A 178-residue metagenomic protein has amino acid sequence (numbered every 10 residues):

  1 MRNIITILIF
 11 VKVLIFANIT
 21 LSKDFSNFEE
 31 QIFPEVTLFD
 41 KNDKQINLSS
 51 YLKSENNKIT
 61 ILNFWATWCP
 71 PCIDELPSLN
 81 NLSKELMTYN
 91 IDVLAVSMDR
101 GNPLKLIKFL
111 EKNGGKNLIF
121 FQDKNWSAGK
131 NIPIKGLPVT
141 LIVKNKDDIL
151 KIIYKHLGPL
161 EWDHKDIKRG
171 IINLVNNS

Functional and structural regions predicted by a protein language model:
M1-D40, I149, Y154-P159, D166: N-terminal targeting signals for export/organelle localization
T37-T60: A short beta-strand-turn-helix
K58-T60, F64-W68, G136: Short pre-active-site segment immediately N-terminal to redox-active cysteine/selenocysteine motifs in thiol-based
I61-L62, V93, T140: Hydrophobic beta-strand anchors of alpha/beta hydrolase catalytic cores
T67-D74, V139: C-type cytochrome heme c attachment motif
D74-N113, N125-N131: Structural microenvironment flanking redox-active thiols in thiol-disulfide oxidoreductases
K112-K116, D123-I172: Thiol/disulfide oxidoreductase modules built on the thioredoxin-like
N176-S178: Short, solvent-exposed mixed-charge patches
